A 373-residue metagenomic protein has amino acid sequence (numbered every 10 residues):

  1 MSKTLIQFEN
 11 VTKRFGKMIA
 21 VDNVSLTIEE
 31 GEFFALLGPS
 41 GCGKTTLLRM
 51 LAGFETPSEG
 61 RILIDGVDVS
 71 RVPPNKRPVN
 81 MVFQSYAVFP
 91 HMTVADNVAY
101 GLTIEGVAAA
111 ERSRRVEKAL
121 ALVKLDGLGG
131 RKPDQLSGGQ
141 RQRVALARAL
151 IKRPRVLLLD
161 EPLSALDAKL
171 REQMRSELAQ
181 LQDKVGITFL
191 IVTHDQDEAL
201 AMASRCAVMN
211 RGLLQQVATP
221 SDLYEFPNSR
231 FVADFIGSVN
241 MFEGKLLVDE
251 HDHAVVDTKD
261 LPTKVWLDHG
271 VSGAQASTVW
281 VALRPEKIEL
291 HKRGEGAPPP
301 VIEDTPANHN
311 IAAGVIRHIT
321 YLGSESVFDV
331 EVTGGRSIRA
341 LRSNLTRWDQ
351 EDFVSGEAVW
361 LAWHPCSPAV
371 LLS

Functional and structural regions predicted by a protein language model:
F33, V72-D234: ABC ATPase nucleotide-binding domains
L37-P39: The feature captures the beta-strand-to-loop junction immediately N-terminal to the Walker
A52: Helix-to-loop junction immediately C-terminal to a conserved catalytic motif
S58-R61, E111, R211, E243: Conserved coupling/switch loops of ABC nucleotide-binding domains, chiefly the family-specific signature
G60-D68: Conserved ABC transporter NBD signature motif
V239, D249-S373: Non-catalytic connector elements of ABC transporters
